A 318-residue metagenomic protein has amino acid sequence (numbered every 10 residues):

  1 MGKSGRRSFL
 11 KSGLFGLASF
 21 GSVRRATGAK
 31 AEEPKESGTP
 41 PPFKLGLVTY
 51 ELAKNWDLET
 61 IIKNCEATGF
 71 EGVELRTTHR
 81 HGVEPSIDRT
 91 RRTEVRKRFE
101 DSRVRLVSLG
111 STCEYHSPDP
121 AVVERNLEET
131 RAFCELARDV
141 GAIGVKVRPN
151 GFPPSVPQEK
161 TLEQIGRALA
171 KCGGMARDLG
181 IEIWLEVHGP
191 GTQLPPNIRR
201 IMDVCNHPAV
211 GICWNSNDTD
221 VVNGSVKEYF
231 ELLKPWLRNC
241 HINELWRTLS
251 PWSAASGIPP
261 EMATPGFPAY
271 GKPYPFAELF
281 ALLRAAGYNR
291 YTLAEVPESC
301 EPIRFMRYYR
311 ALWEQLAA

Functional and structural regions predicted by a protein language model:
G2-G46, A53-N55, E59-G69, T192-A318: Histidine-acidic metal/acid-base catalytic patches
K11-S22, E32-T39, E59, E66 (+4 more regions): Active-site acidic/histidine proton-transfer and metal-coordination neighborhood in alpha/beta enzyme cores
T49, T77, C113, P149 (+3 more regions): Short glycine-centered, acidic/aromatic-flanked micro-motifs in structured strand/loop junctions that mark active-site
E74, S108-G110, K146, H241 (+1 more regions): Conserved beta-strand positions in the central sheet of alpha/beta enzyme cores
R76-R96, N150-V156: Glycine-rich, proline-tolerant flexible connector loops at the mouths of alpha/beta enzymes
T78-H81, C113-H116, G151-S155, R247-T248 (+1 more regions): A short, flexible beta-alpha/helix-coil linker loop
D88-R91, D119-V122, N126, Q158-T161 (+5 more regions): Residue-level preference for long, well-ordered alpha-helices that form the structural scaffold of enzyme catalytic
